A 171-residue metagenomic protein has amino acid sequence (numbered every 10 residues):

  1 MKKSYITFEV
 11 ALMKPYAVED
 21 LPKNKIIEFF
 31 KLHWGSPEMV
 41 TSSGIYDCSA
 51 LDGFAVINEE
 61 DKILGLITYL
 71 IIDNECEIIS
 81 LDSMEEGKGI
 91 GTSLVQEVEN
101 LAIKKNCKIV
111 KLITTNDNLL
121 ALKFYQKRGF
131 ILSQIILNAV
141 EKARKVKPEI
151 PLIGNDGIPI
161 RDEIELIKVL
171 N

Functional and structural regions predicted by a protein language model:
M1-L21, I164, K168-N171: Conserved N-terminal entry element of GNAT/NAT acetyltransferase domains
A17-E86, T92-V95, V169: Acetyl-CoA-dependent GNAT
P37, T41-G44, C48, E60 (+3 more regions): Conserved acyl-donor/pantetheine-binding loop and adjacent beta-alpha core of acyl/acetyltransferases and related
S80-D82, K111-I113, E165: Short aromatic/hydrophobic contact patches that present stacked aromatics for nucleic-acid/ligand binding
K88-A102, K123-K127: Conserved acetyl-CoA-binding loop-helix of GNAT-fold acetyltransferases
A102-T114: Conserved GNAT acetyl-CoA-binding A-motif
L112-A121, L137-R144: Conserved beta-strand-loop-alpha-helix junction that forms the acyl-donor binding cleft
